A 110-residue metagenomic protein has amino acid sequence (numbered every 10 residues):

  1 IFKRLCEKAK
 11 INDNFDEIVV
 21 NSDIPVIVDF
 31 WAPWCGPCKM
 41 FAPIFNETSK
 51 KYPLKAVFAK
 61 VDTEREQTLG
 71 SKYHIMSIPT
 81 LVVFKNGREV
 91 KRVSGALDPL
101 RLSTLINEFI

Functional and structural regions predicted by a protein language model:
I1-E7: N-terminal targeting signals for export/organelle localization
K8-P25: A short beta-strand-turn-helix
D23-P25, A42-V61: Conserved helix-turn-beta segment immediately C-terminal to the redox Cys motif in thioredoxin-like folds
D23-V26, W31-W34, S77: Short pre-active-site segment immediately N-terminal to redox-active cysteine/selenocysteine motifs in thiol-based
F30-I44: Conserved redox-active cysteine motifs that mediate thiol-disulfide chemistry, especially di-cysteine Cys-X(1-2)-Cys
V61-S71: Structural microenvironment flanking redox-active thiols in thiol-disulfide oxidoreductases
S77, V82-I110: Non-catalytic, surface beta->alpha helical segment in thiol-disulfide oxidoreductase systems
